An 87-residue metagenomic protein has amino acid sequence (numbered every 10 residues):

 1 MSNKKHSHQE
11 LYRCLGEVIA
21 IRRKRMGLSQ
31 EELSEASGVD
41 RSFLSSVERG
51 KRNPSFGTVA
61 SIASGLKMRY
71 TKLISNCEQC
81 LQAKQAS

Functional and structural regions predicted by a protein language model:
S2-K4, Q9, I74-S87: Short, charged recognition helix plus adjacent turn of helix-turn-helix-like nucleic-acid-binding domains
N3-K24: A short, Lys/Arg-rich alpha-helix, primarily the initiator
E17-A36, S61: Short basic helix-loop element that most often maps to the first helix and adjoining turn of HTH DNA-binding modules
I19, L33-S34, L44-V47, L73: Conserved hydrophobic/aromatic packing and binding residues within compact polymer-binding modules
I21, R25, G65-M68, Q79: Conserved amphipathic alpha-helical interaction elements at protein-protein interfaces in regulatory, energy-coupling
G38-R52: Recognition helix of helix-turn-helix/homeodomain-like DNA-binding domains that insert into the DNA major groove
G57-K72: DNA major-groove recognition helix of helix-turn-helix/homeodomain DNA-binding modules
